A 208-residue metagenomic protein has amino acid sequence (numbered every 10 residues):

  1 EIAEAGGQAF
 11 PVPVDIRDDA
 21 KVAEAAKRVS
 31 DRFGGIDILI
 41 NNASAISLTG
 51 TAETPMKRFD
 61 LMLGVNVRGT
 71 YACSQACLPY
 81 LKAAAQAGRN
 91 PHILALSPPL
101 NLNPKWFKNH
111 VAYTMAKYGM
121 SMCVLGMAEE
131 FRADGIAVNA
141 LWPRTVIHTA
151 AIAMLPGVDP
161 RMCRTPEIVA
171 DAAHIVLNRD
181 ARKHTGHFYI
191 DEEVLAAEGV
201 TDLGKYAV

Functional and structural regions predicted by a protein language model:
E1-F33, S47, K57, Y206-A207: Short-chain dehydrogenase/reductase
G35, S121-L125, F131-P143, R182-Y189: Conserved Rossmann-fold SDR core element
N42-L48: Conserved NAD(P)H cofactor-binding loop of Rossmann-fold oxidoreductase domains
G50-L61: Substrate-binding pocket helix/loop in short-chain dehydrogenase/reductase
S74-Q75, L125: A short, exposed helix-loop element centered on a Lys and neighboring polar residues
K82-A133, T145-I147: Catalytic loop of short-chain dehydrogenase/reductase
A140-L141, G157-V208: C-terminal helical subdomain
